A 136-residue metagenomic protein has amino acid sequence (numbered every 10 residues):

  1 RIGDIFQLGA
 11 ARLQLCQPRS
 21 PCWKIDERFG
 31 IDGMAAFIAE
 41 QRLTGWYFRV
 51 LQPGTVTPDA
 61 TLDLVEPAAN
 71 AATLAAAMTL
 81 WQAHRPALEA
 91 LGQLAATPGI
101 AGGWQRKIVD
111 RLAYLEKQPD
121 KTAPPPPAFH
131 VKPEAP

Functional and structural regions predicted by a protein language model:
R1-P136: Metal-cofactor-dependent catalytic cores
